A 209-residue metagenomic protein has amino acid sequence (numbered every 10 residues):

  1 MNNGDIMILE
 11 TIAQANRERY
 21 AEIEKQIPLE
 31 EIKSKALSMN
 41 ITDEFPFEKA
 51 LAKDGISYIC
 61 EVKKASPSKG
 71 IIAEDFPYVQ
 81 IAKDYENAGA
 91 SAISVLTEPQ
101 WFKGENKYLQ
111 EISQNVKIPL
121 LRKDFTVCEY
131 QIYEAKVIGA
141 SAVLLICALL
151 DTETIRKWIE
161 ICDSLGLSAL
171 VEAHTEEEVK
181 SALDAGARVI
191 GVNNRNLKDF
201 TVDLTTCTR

Functional and structural regions predicted by a protein language model:
I6-A73: An N-cap/entry alpha-helix motif that binds or orients negatively charged groups
I12, C60, Y85, I93 (+3 more regions): Conserved, mostly hydrophobic/aromatic
E44-F45, K49, K53-D54, F102-F125 (+3 more regions): Alpha-helix-loop-beta-strand connector modules within alpha/beta enzyme cores
Y58-V62, I93-V95, I112, L120-K123 (+3 more regions): Hydrophobic faces of well-ordered beta-strands that scaffold small-molecule active sites in alpha/beta enzyme cores
I59-P77, I118-V127, S168-A173: Active-site mouth loops of central-metabolism enzymes
G89-A90, N115-I118, V137-V143, D163-L167 (+1 more regions): Glycine-enriched alpha-helix->loop->beta-strand junction motifs that scaffold or abut catalytic
V127-G139, H174-A185: Catalytic cores of alpha/beta
D184-R209: Active-site/ligand-binding-proximal alpha/beta "capping" segment
